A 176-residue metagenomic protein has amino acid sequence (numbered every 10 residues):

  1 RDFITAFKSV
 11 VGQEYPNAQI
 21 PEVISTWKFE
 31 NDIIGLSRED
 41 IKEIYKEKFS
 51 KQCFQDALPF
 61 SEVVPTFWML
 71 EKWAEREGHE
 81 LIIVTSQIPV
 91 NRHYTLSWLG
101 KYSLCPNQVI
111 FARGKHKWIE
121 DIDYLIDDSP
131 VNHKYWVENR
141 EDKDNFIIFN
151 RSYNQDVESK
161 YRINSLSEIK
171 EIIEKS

Functional and structural regions predicted by a protein language model:
R1-D40: Active-site neighborhood of HAD-like aspartate-dependent phosphohydrolases
L36-D56: Conserved non-catalytic scaffold segment of RNase H-like nuclease domains
S50-I82, P89-H93: Short, acidic loop-to-helix structural element flanking the phosphoryl-transfer center in phosphate-processing enzymes
V84-V137: Substrate-recognition "cap/lid" segment bordering the active-site pocket of phosphatases
W98-I110, S159-K175: Structural recognition of alpha->loop->beta junctions
G114-E120, N154-D156, S167-I172: A short acidic, often aromatic-flanked loop/helix-cap motif at beta-alpha or helix-coil junctions that lines enzyme
Y124-L166: Acidic, Mg2+-coordinating phosphoryl-transfer loop and its flanking beta/alpha structural elements, shared across
